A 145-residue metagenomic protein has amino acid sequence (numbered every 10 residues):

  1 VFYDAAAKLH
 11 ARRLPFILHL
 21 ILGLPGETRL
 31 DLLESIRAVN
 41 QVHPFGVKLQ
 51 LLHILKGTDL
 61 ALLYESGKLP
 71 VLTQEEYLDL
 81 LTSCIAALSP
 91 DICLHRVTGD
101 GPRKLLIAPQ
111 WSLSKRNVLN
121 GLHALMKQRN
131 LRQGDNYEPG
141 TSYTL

Functional and structural regions predicted by a protein language model:
V1-D59, E75-T98: Conserved C-terminal portion of the radical SAM core fold that forms the substrate/S-adenosylmethionine-binding
G46, I54-L145: Auxiliary Fe-S-binding modules of radical SAM enzymes
